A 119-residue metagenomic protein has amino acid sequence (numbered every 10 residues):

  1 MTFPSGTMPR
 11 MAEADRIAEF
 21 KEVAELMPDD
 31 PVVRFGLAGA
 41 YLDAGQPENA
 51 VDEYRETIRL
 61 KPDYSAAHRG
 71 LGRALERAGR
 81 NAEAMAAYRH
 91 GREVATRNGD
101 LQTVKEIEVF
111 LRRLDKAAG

Functional and structural regions predicted by a protein language model:
L26, L60, R77, V94-N98: Structural marker of alpha-solenoid helical repeat scaffolds
